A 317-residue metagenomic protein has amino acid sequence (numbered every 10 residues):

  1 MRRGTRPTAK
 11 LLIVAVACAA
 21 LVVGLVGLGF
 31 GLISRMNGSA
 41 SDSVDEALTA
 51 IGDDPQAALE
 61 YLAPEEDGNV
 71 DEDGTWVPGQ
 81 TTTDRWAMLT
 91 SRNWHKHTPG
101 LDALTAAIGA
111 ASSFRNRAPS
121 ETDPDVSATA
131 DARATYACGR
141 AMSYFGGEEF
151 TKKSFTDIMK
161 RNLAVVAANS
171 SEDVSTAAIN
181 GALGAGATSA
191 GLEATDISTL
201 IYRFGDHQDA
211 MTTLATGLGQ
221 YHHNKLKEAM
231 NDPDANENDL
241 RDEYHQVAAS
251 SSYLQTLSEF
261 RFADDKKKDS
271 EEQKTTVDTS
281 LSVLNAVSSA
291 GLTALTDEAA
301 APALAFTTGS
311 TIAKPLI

Functional and structural regions predicted by a protein language model:
M1-A15, V22-I317: Non-catalytic all-alpha helical scaffold/repeat segments
